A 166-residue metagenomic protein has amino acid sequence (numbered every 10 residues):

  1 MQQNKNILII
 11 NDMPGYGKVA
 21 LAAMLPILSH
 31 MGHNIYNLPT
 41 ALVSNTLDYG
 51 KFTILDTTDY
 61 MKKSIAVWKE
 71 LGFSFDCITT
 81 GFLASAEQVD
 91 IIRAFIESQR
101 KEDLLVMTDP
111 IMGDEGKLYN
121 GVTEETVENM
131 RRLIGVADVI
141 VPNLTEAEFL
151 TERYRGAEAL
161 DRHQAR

Functional and structural regions predicted by a protein language model:
Q2-N120: Conserved N-terminal subdomain of the carbohydrate kinase-like
G121-R166: Conserved phosphate/ATP/ADP-binding segment of small-molecule kinases
